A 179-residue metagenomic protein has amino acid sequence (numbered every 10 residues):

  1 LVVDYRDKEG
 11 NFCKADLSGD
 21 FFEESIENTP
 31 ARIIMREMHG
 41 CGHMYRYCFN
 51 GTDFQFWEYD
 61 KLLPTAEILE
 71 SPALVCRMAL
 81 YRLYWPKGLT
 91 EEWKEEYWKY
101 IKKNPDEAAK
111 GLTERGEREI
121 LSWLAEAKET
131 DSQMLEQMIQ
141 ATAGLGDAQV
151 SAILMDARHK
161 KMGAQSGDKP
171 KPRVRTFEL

Functional and structural regions predicted by a protein language model:
L1-A127, D131-L179: N-terminal capping/linker segments that flank leucine-rich repeat
